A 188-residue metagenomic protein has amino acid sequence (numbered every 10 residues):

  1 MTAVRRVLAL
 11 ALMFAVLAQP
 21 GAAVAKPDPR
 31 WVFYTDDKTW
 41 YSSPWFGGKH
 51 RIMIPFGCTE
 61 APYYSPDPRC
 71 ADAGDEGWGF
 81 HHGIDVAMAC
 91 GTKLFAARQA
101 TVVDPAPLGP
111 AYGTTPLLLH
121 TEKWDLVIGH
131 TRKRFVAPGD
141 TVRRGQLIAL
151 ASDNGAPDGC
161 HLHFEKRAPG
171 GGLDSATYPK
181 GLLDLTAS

Functional and structural regions predicted by a protein language model:
T2-A25: Secretory targeting and sorting signals
P27-I54, T59-P62, R134-R144, E165-S188: Acidic, glycine-rich catalytic/binding loops that coordinate metals and/or anionic ligands
H50-A96: Short glycine/threonine/proline-enriched tight-turn/helix- or strand-capping micro-motif at secondary-structure
H81-H82, A96-F135, P157-K166: Zn2+-dependent peptidoglycan hydrolase active-site motif and core
I84-D85, R144, A149-L150, H161-R167: Active-site scaffold segments
T92, E122-D125, G171-G172: Short acidic/polar mixed-charge low-complexity motifs
K93-P105, V136-A151: Short, well-structured beta-strand-loop connectors
